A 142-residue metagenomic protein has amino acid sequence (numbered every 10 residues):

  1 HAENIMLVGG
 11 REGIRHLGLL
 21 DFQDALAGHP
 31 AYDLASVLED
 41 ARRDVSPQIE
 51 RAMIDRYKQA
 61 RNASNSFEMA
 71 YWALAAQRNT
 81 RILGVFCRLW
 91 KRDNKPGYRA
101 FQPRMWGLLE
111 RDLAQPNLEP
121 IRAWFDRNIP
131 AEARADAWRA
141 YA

Functional and structural regions predicted by a protein language model:
H1-L34, D44: Active-site acidic catalytic loop and adjacent metal/ATP-binding pocket of ATP-dependent phosphoryl transfer enzymes
I5, Y57, E132: Localized chelating/binding microdomains that coordinate divalent metal ions or stabilize phosphate-bearing
F22, A41, Y71: Conserved short-loop catalytic and cofactor-binding motifs
A27-A63, A76-D93, M105-L113: Active-site activation/catalytic loop segments of kinase-like enzymes and analogous catalytic loops in related
A63-A73: Acidic, serine/threonine- and proline-rich low-complexity regulatory regions
G84-A142: ATP/Mg2+ or Mg2+-diphosphate-binding catalytic cores that bind nucleotide phosphates or diphosphates via glycine-rich
